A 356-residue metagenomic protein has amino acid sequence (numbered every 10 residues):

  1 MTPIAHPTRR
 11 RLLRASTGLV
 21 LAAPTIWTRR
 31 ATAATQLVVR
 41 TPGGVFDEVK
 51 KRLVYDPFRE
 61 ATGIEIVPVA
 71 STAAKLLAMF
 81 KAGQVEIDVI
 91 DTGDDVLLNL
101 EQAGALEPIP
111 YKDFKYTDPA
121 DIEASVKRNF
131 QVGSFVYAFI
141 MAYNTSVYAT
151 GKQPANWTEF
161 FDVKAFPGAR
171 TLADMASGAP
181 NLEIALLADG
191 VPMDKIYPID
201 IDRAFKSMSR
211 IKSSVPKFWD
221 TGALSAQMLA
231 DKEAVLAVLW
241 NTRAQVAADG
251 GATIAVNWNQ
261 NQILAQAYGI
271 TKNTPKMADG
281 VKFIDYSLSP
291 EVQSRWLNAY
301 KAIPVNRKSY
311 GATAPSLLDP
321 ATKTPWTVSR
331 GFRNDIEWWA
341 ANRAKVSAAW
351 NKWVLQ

Functional and structural regions predicted by a protein language model:
M1-R11, A15-A23: N-terminal secretory signal peptides
A34-N99: Early extracytoplasmic/lumenal segment of secretory-pathway proteins
G44-V49, V85-I87, T92-A230: Extracytoplasmic ligand-binding site segments that recognize negatively charged/polar headgroups
L97-N99, A230, V235-T253: A ligand-binding cleft/hinge motif common to bilobed small-molecule-binding domains
Y137, D202-I211, A248-T274: Periplasmic-binding protein-like
Q227, T327-Q356: Conserved C-terminal helix/tail region of periplasmic/extracytoplasmic solute-binding proteins
Q266, T271-R333: Mature extracytoplasmic/periplasmic domains
